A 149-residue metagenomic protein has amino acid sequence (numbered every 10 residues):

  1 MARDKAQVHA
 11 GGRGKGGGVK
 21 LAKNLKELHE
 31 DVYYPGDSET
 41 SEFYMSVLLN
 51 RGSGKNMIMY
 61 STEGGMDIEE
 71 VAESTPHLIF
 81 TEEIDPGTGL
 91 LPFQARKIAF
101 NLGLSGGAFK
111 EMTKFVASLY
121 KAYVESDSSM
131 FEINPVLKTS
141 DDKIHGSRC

Functional and structural regions predicted by a protein language model:
M1-I133, L137-C149: ATP-dependent carboxylate/acyl-activation modules
